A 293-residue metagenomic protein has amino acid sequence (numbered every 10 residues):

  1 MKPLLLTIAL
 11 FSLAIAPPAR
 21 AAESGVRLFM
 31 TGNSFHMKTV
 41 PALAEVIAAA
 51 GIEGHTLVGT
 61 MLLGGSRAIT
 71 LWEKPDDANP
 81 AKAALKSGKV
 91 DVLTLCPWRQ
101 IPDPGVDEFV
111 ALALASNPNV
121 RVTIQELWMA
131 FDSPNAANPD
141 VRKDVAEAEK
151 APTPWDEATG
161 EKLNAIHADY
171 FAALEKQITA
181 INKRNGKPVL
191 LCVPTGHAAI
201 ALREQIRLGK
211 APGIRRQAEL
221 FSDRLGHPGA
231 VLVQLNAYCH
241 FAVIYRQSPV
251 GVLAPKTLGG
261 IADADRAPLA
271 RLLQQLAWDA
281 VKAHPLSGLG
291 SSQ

Functional and structural regions predicted by a protein language model:
L5-A14: Bacterial N-terminal signal peptides
P17-A21: Sec/Tat signal peptide C-region and signal peptidase I cleavage site
A22-E23, N236: Boundary of Sec targeting at the N-terminus
V26-T31, F35-N119, S133-N135, A283: Conserved SGNH/GDSL esterase-like catalytic core that processes O-acyl groups on lipids and polysaccharides
K82-V233, A242-I244, G251: Alpha-helical cap/lid subdomain in secreted, periplasmic, or secretory-pathway luminal O-acyl-processing enzymes
L208-Q293: Conserved catalytic region of serine esterases and O-acyltransferases that act on ester linkages in lipids
